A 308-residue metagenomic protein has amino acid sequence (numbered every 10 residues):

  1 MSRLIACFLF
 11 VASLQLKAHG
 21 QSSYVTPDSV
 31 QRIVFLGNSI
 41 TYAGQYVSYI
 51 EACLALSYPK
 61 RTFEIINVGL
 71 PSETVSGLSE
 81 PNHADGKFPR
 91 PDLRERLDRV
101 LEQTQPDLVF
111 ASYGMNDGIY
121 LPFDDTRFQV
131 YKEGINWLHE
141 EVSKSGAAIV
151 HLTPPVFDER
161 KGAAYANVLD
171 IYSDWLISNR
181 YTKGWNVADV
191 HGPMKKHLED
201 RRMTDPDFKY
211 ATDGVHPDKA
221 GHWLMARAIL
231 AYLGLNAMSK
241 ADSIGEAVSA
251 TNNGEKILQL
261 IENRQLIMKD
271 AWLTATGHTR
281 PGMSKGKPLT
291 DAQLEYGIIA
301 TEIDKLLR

Functional and structural regions predicted by a protein language model:
L4-A12: Sec-dependent N-terminal signal peptides
S13-H19: C-terminal segment of classical bacterial N-terminal signal peptides
H19-P71, S79, K87, L97-Q105 (+2 more regions): Serine-esterase "nucleophile elbow" of acetyl-processing enzymes
S29, Q45, K183, D205-R308: Conserved catalytic region of serine esterases and O-acyltransferases that act on ester linkages in lipids
L36, V47-S48, G77-N82, K87-Q129 (+2 more regions): Oxyanion-hole/transition-state-stabilizing segment in secreted/luminal serine hydrolases and related acyltransferases
S39-Y42, L70-S76, L108, M115-Y120 (+4 more regions): Solvent-exposed loop/turn segments at secondary-structure junctions within structured extracellular/periplasmic domains
S143-A148, W185: A short helix->loop->beta-strand "cap" motif at the edges of active sites that frequently abuts
F157-H191: Substrate-gating cap/lid alpha-helix
